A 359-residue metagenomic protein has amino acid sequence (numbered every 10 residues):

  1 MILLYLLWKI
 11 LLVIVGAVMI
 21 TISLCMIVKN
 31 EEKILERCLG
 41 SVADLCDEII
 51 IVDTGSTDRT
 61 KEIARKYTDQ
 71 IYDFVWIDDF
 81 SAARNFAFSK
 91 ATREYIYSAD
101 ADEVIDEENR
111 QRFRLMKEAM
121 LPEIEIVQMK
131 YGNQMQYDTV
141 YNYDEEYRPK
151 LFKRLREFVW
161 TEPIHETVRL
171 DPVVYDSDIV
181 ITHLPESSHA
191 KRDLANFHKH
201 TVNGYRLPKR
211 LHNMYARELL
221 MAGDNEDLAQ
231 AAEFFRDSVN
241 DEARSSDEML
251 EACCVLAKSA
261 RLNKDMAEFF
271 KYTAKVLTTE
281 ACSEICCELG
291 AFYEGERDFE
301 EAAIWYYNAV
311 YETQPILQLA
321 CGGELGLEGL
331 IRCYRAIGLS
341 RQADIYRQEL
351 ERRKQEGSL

Functional and structural regions predicted by a protein language model:
M26-L45: Short, well-formed alpha-helical segments that are part of the catalytic scaffolds of diverse glycosyltransferases
K33-E36, D58-Y67: Acidic helix N-cap motif at the loop->helix transition within catalytic regions of sugar-transfer enzymes
S41, D53-E62, W76, D100: A conserved acidic beta->alpha catalytic loop
D47-G55, Y72: Short beta-strand/loop segment that forms part of the nucleotide-sugar
E62-F86, K90: Conserved donor nucleotide-binding strand/loop of the catalytic core
A82-F88, E94, A99, I105-E226 (+2 more regions): Catalytic-site signature of metal-activated, phosphate-bearing donor transferases, centered on the GT-A/GT-A-like
